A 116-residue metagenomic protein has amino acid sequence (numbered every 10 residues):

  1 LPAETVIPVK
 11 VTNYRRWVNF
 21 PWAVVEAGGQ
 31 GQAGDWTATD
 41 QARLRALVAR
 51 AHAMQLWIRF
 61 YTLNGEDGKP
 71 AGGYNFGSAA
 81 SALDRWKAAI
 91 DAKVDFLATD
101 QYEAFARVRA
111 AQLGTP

Functional and structural regions predicted by a protein language model:
L1-P116: Catalytic cores of phosphodiester-bond hydrolases, prominently lipid phosphodiesterases
